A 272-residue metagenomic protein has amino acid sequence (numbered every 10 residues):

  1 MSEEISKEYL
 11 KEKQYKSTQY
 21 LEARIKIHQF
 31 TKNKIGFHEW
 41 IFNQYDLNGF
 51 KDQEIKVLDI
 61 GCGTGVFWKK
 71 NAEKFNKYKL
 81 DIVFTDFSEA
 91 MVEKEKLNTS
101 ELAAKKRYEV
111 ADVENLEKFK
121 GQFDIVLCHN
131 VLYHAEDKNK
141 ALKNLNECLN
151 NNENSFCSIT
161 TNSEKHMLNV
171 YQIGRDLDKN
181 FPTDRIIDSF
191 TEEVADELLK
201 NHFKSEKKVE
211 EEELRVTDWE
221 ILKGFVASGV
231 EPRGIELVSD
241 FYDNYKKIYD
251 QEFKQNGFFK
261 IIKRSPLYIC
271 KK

Functional and structural regions predicted by a protein language model:
M1-D52, V66-F67: Conserved class I S-adenosyl-L-methionine
E4, K34, F190-E193, E197-N201 (+1 more regions): Conserved Class I S-adenosyl-L-methionine
G49, F75-N76, L149-E153: A generic alpha-to-beta junction signature in SAM-dependent methyltransferases
K56-N115: Class I SAM-dependent methyltransferase SAM/SAH-binding core
E117-I125: A short acidic, Gly/Pro-enriched loop at the edge of an enzyme's catalytic core that lines a small-molecule cofactor
D124-D137: A short SAM/SAH-binding and catalytic strip from SAM-dependent methyltransferases
N139-S155: A short glycine-rich, Lys/Arg-flanked "PGG" loop and its adjoining helix->strand segment in the class I
F156-F181: Conserved class I S-adenosyl-L-methionine
